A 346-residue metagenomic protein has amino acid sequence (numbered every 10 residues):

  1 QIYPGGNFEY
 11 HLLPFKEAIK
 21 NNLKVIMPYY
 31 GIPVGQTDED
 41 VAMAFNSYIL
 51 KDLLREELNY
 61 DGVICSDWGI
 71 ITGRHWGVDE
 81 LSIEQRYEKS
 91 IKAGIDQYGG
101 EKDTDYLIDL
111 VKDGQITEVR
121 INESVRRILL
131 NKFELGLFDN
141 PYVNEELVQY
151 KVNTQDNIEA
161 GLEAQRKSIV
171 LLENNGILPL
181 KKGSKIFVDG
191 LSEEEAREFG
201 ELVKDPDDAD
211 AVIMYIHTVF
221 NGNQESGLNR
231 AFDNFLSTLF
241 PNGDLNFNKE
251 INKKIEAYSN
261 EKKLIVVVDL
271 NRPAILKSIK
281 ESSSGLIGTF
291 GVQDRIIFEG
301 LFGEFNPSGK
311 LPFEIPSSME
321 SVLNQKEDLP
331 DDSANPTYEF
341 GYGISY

Functional and structural regions predicted by a protein language model:
Q1-G100, T104-D109, T117-R120, R127: Second-shell residues forming the walls of enzyme active-site clefts
F15, Y60, F138, V203-P206: Aromatic-residue hotspot detector
N21-K24, N59-D61, A93, V125 (+4 more regions): Short coil/turn connectors at secondary-structure junctions
K24, D96, I116, E134-F138 (+1 more regions): Intrinsically disordered or highly flexible coil/loop and linker segments, enriched in small and charged/polar residues
Y29, D40, R74-H75, D105-I116 (+2 more regions): C-terminal non-catalytic regions of proteins with extracellular/luminal or membrane-system context
E118-N140: Mid-to-C-terminal alpha-helical segments outside catalytic/metal-binding sites
F138-L147, H217: Flexible hinge/switch segments at interdomain interfaces of large molecular machines
L147-D156: Short glycine/proline- and acidic residue-enriched helix-loop micro-motifs that form flexible lids or anion-recognition
